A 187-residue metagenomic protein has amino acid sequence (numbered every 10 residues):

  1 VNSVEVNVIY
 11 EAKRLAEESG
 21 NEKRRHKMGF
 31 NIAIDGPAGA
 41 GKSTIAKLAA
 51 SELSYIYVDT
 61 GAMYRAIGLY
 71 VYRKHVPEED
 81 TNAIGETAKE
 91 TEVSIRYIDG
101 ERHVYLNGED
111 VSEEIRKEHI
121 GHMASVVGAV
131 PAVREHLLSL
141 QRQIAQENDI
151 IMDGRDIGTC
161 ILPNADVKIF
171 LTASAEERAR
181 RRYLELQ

Functional and structural regions predicted by a protein language model:
V8-E11, E22: Short hydrophobic alpha-helical segments enriched in small aliphatic residues
I34: Hydrophobic anchor at the beta1->P-loop junction of P-loop NTPases
A38: The conserved Walker
G41: Conserved glycine(s) of the Walker
I45: Hydrophobic positions on the alpha1 helix immediately C-terminal to the Walker A/P-loop
S51-V58, K74: Post-Walker A helix-loop "phosphate-sensing" segment adjacent to the P-loop in P-loop NTPases
A62-D149, I161, E176, R180 (+1 more regions): ATP-dependent small-molecule kinase phosphotransfer cores that center on conserved nucleotide phosphate-binding segments
I150, D166-F170: Short, well-ordered beta-strand core segments
